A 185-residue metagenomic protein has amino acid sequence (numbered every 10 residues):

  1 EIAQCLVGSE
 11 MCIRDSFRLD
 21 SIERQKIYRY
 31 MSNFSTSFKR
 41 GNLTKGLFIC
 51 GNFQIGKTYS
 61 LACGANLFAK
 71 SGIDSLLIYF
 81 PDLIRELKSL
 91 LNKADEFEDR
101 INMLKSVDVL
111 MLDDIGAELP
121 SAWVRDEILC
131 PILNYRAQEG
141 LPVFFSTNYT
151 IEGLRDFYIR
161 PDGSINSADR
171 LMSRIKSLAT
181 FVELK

Functional and structural regions predicted by a protein language model:
E1-I13: Single conserved hydrophobic/aromatic residue that forms the stacking wall/gate of nucleotide- or nucleobase-binding
R18-L47: Pre-Walker A (pre-P-loop) alpha-helix and adjacent loop at the N terminus of AAA/AAA+ ATPase modules, a conserved
Q25-Y28, A69, I73-S106: Short glycine-rich substrate-engagement loop in P-loop NTPases that contacts/grips substrate
L43-L61: Walker A/P-loop nucleotide-binding motif
Y59-I73: P-loop NTPase Walker A phosphate-binding motif
I73-D74, S106-V109, E139-F145: Loop/turn-to-beta-strand initiation segments
I84-L90, A117-K185: Replace "adjacent to P-loop NTPase cores in ATP/GTP-dependent enzymes" with "adjacent to NTP-binding cores
